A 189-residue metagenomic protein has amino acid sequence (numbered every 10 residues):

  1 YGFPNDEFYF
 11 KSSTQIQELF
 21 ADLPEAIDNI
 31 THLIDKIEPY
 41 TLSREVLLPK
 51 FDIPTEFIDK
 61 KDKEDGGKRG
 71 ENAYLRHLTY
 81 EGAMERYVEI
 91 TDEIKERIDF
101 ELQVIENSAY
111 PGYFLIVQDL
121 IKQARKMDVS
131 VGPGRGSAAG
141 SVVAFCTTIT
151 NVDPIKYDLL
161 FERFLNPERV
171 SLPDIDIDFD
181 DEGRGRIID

Functional and structural regions predicted by a protein language model:
Y1-D189: Phosphodiester-processing cores and adjacent nucleic acid-binding clamps
